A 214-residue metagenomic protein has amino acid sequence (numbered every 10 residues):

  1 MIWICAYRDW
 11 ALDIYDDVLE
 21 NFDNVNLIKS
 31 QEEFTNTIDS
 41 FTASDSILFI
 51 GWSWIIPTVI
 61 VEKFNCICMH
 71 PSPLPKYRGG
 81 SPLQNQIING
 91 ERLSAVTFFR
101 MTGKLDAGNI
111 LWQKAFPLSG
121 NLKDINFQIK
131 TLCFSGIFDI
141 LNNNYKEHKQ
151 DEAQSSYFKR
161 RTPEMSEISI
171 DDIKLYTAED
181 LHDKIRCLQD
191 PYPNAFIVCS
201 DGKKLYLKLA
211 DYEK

Functional and structural regions predicted by a protein language model:
M1-K214: One-carbon transfer enzymes
